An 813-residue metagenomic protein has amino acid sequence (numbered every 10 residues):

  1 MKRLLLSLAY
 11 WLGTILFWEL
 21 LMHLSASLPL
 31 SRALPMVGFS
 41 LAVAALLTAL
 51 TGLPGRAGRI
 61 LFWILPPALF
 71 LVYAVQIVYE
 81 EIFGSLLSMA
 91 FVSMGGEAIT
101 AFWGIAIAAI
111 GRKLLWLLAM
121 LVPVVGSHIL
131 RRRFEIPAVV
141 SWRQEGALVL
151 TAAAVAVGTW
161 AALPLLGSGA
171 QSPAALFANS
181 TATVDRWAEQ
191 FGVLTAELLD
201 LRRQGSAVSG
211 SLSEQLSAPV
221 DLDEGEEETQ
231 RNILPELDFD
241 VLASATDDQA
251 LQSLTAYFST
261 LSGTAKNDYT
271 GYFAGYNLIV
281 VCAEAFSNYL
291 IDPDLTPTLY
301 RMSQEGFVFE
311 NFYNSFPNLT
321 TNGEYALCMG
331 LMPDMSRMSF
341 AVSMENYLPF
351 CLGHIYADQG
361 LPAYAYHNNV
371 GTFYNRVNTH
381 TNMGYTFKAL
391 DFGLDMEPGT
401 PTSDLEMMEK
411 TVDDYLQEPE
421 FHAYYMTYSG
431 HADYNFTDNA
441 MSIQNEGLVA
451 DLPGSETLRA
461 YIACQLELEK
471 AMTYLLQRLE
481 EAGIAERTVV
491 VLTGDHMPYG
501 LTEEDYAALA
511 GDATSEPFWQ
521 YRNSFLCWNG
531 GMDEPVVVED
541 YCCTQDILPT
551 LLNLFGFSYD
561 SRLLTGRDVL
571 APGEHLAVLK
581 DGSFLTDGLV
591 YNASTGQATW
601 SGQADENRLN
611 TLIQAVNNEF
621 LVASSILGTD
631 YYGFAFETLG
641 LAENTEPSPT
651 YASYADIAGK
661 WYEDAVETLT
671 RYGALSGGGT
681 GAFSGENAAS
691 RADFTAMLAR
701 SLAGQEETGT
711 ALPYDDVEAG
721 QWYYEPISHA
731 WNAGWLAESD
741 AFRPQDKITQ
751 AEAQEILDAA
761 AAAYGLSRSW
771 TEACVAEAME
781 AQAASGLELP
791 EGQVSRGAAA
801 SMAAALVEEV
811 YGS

Functional and structural regions predicted by a protein language model:
K2-L234: Transmembrane and membrane-interface helices of multi-pass, inner-membrane envelope-modifying transferases
F17-L21, C328, L526, L548 (+3 more regions): Conserved protein kinase catalytic domain
A98-I99, L278-V281, F286, Y425 (+6 more regions): Residue-level preference for non-acidic, small/hydrophobic
N179-N277, A285-L290, L295-T298: Membrane/wall-proximal cationic-aromatic binding patches
S244-Y651: Solvent-exposed soluble domains appended to multi-pass membrane proteins
N288, P498-Y499, A571, S676 (+3 more regions): Active-site micro-motifs of SAM-dependent methyltransferase domains
L295-T298, V308, G323, L348-L352 (+16 more regions): Stable alpha-helical elements in mature extracytoplasmic
T645-E663, R671, S676-T695, A699-E725 (+2 more regions): Feature responds to low-complexity, polar/acidic, surface-exposed segments characteristic of secreted/exported proteins
